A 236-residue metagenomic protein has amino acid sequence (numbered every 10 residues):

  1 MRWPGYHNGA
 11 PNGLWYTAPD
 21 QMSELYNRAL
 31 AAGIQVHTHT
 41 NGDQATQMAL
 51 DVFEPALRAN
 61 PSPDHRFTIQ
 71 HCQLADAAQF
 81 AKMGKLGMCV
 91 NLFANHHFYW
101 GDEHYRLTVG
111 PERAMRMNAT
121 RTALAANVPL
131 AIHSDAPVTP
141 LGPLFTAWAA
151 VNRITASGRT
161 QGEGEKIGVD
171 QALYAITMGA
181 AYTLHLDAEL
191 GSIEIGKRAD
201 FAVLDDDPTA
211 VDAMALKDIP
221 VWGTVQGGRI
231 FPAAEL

Functional and structural regions predicted by a protein language model:
M1-Q35, F80: Active-site-adjacent helix-turn-beta-strand microarchitecture at beta-sheet edges that either contains or buttresses
Y26-H37, Q44-F67, H71, A77 (+4 more regions): His/Asp/Glu-enriched, well-ordered alpha-helical/loop segment that forms or immediately abuts the divalent-metal
C89: Ligand-binding beta-strand-loop-alpha-helix segment within the catalytic cores of soluble metabolic enzymes
